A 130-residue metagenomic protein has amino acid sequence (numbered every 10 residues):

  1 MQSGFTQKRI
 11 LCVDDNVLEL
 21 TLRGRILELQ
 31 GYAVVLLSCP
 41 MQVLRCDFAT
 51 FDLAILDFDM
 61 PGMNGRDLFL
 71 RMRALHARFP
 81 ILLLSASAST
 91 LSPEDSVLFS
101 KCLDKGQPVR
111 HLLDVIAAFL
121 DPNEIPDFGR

Functional and structural regions predicted by a protein language model:
M1-R9, P108-R130: Non-catalytic signal-transmission and effector/linker regions of two-component phosphorelay proteins
Q7-L18, R23-L27, A54: Conserved acidic segment of CheY-like receiver
L36-L53: Acidic, metal-coordinating helix/loop segments flanking the phosphotransfer/catalytic sites of two-component signaling
S38-C39, N64-L68: Acidic catalytic/metal-coordinating carboxylates
D57: Active-site residues of response regulator receiver
M60: Receiver (REC) domain active-site loop signature in two-component systems and cognate sites in sensor histidine kinases
R66-A77: Short amphipathic alpha-helix used as the core "switch/output" element in two-component signaling
